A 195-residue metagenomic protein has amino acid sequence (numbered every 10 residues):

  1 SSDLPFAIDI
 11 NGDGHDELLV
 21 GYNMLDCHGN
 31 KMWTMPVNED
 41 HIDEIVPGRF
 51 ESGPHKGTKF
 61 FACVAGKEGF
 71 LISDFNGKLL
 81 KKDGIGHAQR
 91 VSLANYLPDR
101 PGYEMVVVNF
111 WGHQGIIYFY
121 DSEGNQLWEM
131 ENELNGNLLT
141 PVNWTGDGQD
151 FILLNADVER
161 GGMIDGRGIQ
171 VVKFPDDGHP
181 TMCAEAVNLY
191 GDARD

Functional and structural regions predicted by a protein language model:
S2-D195: Beta-propeller-forming repeat regions
